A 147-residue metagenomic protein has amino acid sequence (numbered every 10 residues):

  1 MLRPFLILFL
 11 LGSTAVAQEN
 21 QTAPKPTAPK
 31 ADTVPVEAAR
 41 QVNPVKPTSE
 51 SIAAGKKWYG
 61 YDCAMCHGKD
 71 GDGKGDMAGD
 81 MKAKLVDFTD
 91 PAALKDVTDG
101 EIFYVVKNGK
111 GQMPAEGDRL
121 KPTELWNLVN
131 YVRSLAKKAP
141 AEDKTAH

Functional and structural regions predicted by a protein language model:
M1-Q18: Sec-dependent N-terminal signal peptides
N20, P24-W58, D143, H147: Electrostatic cytochrome c docking/interface patches
K30, V34-Q41, P114-H147: Flexible coil segments in periplasmic/lumen-exposed cytochrome c-class electron-transfer proteins
P44, D70, D87, Q112-A115: Conserved beta-strand positions that form and line the central face of beta-propeller blades
S49-D72, E101-N108: Sequence/structural segment immediately N-terminal to covalent heme-attachment motifs in c-type and related
I52-K56, D72-D99: Gly/Gly-Pro-rich "capping" loops immediately C-terminal to redox-active cysteine motifs in periplasmic/lumenal
H67, T89, K107, R133-A136: Protein kinase-like catalytic domain
D99-K107, P122, W126-V129: An amphipathic alpha-helix signature
